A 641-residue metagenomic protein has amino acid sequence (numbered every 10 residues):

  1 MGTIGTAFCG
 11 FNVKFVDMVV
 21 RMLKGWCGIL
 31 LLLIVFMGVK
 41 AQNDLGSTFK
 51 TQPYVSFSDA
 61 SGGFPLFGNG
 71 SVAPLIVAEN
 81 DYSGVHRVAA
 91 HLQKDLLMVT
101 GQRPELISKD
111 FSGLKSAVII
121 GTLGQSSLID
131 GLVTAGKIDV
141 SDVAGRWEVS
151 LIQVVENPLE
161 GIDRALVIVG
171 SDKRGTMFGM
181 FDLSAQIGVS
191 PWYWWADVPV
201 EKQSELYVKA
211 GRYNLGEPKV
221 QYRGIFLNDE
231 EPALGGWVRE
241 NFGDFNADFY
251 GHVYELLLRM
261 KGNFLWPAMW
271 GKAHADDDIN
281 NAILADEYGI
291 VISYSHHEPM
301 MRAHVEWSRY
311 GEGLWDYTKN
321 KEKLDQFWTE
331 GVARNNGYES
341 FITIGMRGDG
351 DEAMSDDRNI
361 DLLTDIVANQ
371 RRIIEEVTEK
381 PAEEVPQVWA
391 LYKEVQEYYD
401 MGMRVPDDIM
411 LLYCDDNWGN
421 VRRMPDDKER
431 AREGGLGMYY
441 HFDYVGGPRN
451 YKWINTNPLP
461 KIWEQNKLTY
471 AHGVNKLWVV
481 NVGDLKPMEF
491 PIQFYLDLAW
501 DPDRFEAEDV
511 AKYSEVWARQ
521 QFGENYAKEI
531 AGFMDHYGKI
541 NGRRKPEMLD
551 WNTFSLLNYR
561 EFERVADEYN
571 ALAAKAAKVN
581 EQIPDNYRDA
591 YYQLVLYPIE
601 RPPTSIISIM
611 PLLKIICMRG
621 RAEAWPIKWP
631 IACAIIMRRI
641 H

Functional and structural regions predicted by a protein language model:
M1-T48: Bacterial Sec-dependent N-terminal signal peptides
Q42-E217: Contiguous, structured surface segment used for ligand recognition
K50, E201-S204, S514-H641: C-terminal non-catalytic alpha-helical accessory regions
A78, S83, V167-G170, N228-A247 (+6 more regions): The substrate-binding groove and active-site-proximal loops of carbohydrate-active enzymes, especially glycoside
L106-S108, P199-K209, M269-W270, D276-E287 (+4 more regions): Gly/Pro-rich turn-and-neighbor structural signature
L123-L128, E160-D197, D276-M301, E306-A333: Hydrophobic or amphipathic alpha-helical targeting/insertion segments
W192-F242, D248-A268, G434-G437: An acidic-aromatic substrate-binding cleft motif
D244-W270, N280, L284, Y288-S293 (+2 more regions): Catalytic domains of carbohydrate-active enzymes, especially glycoside hydrolases
